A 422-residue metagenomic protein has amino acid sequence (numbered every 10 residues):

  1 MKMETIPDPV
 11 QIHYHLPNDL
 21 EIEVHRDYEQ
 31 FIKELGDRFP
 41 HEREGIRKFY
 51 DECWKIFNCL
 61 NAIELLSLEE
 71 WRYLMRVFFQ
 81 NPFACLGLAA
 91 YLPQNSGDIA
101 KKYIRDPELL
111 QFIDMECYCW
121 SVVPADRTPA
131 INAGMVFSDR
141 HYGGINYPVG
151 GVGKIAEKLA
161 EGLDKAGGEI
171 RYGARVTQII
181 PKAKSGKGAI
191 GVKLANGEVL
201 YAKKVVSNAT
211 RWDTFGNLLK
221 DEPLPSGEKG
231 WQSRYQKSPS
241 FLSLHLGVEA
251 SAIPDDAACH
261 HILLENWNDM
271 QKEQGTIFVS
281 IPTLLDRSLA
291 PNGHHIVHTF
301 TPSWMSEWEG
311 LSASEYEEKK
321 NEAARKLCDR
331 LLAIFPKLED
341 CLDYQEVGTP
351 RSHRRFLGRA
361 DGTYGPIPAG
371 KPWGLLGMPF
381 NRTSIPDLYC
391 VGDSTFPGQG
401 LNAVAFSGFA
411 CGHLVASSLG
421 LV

Functional and structural regions predicted by a protein language model:
M1-Q11: N-terminal FAD cofactor-binding segment of flavoenzymes
P17-R127: Rossmann-like flavin
L74-G87, P124-K158: Helix-loop-beta segment of a Rossmann-like dinucleotide-binding subdomain
D106-S121, Q271-Q274, F278, K337-P397: A glycine-rich dinucleotide-binding beta-alpha-beta segment and adjacent secondary-structure elements that constitute
V136-K193: Helical element adjacent to the flavin cofactor pocket in flavoenzyme catalytic cores
G168, R175-P291: Mid-domain catalytic core of redox enzymes that form a hydrophobic substrate pocket/lid adjacent to a catalytic redox
E249-R354: C-terminal segments that line or cap access tunnels to active or ligand-binding sites in enzymes and enzyme-associated
D393-L419: A conserved FAD-binding loop/helix module that cradles the flavin
